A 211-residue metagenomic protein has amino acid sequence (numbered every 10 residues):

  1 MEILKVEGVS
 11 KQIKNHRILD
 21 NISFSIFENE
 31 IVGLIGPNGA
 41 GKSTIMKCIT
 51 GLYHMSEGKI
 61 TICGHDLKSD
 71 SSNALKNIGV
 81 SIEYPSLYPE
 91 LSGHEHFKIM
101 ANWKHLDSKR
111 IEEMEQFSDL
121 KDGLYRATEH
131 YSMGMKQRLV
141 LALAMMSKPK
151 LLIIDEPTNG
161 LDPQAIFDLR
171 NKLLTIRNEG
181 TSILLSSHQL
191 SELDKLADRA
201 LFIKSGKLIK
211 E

Functional and structural regions predicted by a protein language model:
T50: Helix-to-loop junction immediately C-terminal to a conserved catalytic motif
G58-S69, N73-A74: Conserved ABC transporter NBD signature motif
K98, N102, S108-G123: Conserved ABC ATPase "signature" region
L152-E156: Catalytic Walker B motif of ABC-type/P-loop ATPase nucleotide-binding domains
